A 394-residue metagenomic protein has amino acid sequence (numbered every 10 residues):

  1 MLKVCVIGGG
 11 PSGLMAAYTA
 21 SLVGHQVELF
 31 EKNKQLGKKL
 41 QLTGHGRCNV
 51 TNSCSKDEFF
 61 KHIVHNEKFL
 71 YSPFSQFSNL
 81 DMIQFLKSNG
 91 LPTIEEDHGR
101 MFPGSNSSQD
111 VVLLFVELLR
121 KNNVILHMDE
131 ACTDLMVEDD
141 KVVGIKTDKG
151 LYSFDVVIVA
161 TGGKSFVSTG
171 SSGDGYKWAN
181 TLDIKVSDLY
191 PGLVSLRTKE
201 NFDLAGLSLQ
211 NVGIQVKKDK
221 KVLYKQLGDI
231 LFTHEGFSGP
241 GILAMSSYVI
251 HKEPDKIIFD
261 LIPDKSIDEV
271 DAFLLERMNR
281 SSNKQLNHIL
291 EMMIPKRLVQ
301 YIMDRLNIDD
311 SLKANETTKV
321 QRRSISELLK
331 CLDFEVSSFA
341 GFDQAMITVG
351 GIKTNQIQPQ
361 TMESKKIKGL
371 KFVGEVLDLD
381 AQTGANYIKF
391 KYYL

Functional and structural regions predicted by a protein language model:
M1-S12: Beta1/beta-strand and adjacent pyrophosphate-binding region of the FAD-binding site in flavoprotein oxidoreductases
C5, S21-H45: Glycine-rich FAD pyrophosphate-binding loop
C5-I7, F30, C132, Y152-S168 (+1 more regions): Short hydrophobic core segments
K34-L36, Q41-L42, V50, K56-D57 (+3 more regions): An anion/pyrophosphate-binding glycine-rich loop and adjacent beta-alpha core in soluble alpha-beta enzymes
R47-E95: Glycine-rich active-site loop/strand segments that organize a redox cofactor
M128-D129, Q300-D380: A glycine-rich dinucleotide-binding beta-alpha-beta segment and adjacent secondary-structure elements that constitute
M128-K141: A conserved short coil-to-beta-strand element within the FAD-binding core of flavoproteins
S165-W178, L182, L379-L394: A conserved FAD-binding loop/helix module that cradles the flavin
